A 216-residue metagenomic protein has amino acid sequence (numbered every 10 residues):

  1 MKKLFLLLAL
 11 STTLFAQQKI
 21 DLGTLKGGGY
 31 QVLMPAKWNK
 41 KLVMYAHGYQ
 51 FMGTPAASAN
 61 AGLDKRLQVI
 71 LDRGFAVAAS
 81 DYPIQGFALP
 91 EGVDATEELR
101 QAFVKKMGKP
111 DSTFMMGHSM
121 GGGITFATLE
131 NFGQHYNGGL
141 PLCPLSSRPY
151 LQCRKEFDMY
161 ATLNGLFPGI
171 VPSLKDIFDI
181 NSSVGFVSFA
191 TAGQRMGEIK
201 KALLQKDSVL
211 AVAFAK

Functional and structural regions predicted by a protein language model:
K3-T12: Sec-dependent N-terminal signal peptides
Q17-K41: N-terminal cap/lid segment of alpha/beta-hydrolase-fold proteins
K40-Q50: Short beta-strand element of the alpha/beta-hydrolase
Q50-P55, V77: Serine-hydrolase catalytic-loop signature spanning alpha/beta hydrolases and amidase-signature enzymes
S58-F75: Short amphipathic alpha-helix adjacent to the substrate-entry channel of hydrolases
G86-M107: Alpha/beta-hydrolase active-site loop
K106, D111-F167: Primarily recognizes the serine-hydrolase "nucleophile elbow" in alpha/beta-hydrolase and SGNH/GDSL folds
L145-K216: Accessory cap/linker subdomain of secreted extracellular hydrolases
